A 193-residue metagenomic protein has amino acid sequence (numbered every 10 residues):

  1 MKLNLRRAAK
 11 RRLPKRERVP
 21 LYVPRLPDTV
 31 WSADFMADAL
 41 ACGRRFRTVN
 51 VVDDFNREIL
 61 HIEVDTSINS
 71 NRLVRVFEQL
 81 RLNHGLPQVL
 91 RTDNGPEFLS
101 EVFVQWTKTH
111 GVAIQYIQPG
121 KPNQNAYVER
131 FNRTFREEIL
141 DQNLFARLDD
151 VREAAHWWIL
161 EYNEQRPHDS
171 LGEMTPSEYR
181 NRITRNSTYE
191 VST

Functional and structural regions predicted by a protein language model:
M1-V30, K121, T175-T184: Basic, flexible linker segments flanking DNA-binding modules in nucleic acid-interacting mobile-element proteins
R7-R11, V89-N94, T109-Y127, N143-L148: RNase H-like polynucleotidyl transferase catalytic core
V30-L60, T66: An active-site-proximal beta-strand-loop segment
D34, V51, R57, F77 (+8 more regions): Mobile genetic element proteins and their domesticated derivatives, centered on retroelements and DNA transposons
L40, R44-R45, I62-H84, P96-L99: Active-site beta-loop-alpha junctions of metal-dependent nucleic acid enzymes, especially the RNase H-like/DDE
F77, H84-S100, G120-P122, M174-S177: Acidic/histidine-rich, metal-coordinating catalytic segments
K108-V112, T134-T193: C-terminal domain-tail junction helix/linker
